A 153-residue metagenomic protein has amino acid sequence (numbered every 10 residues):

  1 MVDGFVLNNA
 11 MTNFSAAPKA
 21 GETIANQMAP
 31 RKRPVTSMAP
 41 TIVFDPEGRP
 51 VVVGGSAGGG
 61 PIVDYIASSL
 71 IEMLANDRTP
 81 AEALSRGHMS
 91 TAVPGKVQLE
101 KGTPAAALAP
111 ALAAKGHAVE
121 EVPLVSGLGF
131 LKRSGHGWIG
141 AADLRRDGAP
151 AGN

Functional and structural regions predicted by a protein language model:
M1-V122: Proteins synthesized as precursors that undergo proteolytic processing into mature forms
P104-N153: Cofactor-centric catalytic regions
